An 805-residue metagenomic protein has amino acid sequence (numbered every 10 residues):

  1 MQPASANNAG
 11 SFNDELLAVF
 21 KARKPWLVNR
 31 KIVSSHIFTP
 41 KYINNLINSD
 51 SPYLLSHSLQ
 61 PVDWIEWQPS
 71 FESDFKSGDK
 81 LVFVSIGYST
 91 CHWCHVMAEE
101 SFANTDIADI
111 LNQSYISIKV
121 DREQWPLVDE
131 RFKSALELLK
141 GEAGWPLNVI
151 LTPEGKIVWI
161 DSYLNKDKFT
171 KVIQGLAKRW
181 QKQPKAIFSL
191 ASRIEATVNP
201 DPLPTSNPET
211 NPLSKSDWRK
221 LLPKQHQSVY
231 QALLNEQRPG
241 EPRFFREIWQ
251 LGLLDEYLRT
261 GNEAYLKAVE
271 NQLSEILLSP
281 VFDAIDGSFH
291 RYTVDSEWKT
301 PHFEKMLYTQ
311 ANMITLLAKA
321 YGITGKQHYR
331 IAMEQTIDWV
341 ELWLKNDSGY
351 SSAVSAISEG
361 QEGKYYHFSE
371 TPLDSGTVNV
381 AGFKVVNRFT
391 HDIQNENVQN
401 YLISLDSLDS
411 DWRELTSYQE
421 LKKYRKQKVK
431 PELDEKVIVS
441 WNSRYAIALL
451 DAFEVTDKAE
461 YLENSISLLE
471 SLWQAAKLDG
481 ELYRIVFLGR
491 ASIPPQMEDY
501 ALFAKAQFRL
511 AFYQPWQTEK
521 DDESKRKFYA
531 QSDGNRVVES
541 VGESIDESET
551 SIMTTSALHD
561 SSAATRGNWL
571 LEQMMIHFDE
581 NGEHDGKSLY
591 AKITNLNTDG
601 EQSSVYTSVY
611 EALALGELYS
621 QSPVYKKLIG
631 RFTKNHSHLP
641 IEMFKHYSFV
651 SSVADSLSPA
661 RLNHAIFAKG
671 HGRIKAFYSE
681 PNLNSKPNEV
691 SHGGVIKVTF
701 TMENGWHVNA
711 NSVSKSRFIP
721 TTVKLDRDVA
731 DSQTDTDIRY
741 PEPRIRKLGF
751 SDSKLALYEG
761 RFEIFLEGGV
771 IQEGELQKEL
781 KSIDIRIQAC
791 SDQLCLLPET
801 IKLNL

Functional and structural regions predicted by a protein language model:
P3-L55: N-terminal pre-domain segments of enzymes
A18-K21, S49-S51, G87, V96-E100 (+6 more regions): Glycan-recognition and catalytic cores of secretory/periplasmic carbohydrate-active enzymes
I37-I43, P61-D63, G87-H92, A103-N104 (+3 more regions): Catalytic cores of eukaryotic secretory-pathway lumenal/extracellular enzymes that build and remodel glycoconjugates
S58, P153, I285, N704 (+1 more regions): Short, ordered coil/turn segments that flank beta-strands lining enzyme active or ligand-binding pockets
P61-S77, N211-K215: Electrostatic cytochrome c docking/interface patches
S70-A103, I107: Local sequence-structure signature of Cys/Sec-based thiol-disulfide redox active-site neighborhoods
G78-V82, S114-I116, P153: Loop/turn elements at helix/coil->beta-strand transitions in domains of secreted/extracellular proteins
P640-L805: Extracellular/lumen-exposed scaffold segments
